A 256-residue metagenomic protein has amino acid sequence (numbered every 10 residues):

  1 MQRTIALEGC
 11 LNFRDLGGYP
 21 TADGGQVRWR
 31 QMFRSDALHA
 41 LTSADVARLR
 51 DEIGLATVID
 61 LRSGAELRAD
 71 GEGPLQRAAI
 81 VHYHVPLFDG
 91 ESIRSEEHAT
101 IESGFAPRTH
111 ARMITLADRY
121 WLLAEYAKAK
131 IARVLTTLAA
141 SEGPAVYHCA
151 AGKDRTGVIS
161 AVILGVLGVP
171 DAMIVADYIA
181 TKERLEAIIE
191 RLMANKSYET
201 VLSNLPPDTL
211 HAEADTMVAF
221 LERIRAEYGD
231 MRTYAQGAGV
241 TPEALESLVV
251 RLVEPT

Functional and structural regions predicted by a protein language model:
M1-V146, A151, V158-T256: Cys-dependent protein tyrosine phosphatase-like superfamily
